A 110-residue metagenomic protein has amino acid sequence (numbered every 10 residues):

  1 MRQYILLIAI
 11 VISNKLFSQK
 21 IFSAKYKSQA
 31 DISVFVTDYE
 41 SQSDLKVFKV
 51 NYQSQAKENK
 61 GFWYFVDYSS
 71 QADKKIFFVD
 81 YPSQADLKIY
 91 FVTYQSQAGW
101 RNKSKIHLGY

Functional and structural regions predicted by a protein language model:
M1-Q3, S18-Q19: Absolute protein N-terminus
Q3-S13: Sec-dependent N-terminal signal peptides
S18-Y110: Repetitive, compositionally biased segments used for assembly/scaffolding
